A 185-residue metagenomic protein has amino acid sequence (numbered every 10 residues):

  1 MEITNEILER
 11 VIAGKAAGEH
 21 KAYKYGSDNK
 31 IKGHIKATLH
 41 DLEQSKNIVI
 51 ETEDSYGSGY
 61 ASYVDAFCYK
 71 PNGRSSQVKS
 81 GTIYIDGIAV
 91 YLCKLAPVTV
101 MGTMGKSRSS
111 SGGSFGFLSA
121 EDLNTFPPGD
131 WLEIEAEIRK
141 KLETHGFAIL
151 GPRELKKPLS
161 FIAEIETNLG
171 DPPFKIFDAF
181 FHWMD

Functional and structural regions predicted by a protein language model:
E2-T144, I149: Extended, charge-biased low-complexity segments that typically form long amphipathic alpha-helices/coiled-coils
E137-D185: Acidic, proline/glycine-rich low-complexity IDRs
